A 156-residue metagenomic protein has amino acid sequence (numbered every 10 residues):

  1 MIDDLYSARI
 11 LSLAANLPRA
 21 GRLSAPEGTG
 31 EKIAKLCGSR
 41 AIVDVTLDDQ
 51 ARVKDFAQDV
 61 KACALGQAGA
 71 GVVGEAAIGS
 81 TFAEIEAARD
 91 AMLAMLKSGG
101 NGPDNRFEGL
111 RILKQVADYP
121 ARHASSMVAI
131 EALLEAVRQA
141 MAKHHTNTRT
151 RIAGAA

Functional and structural regions predicted by a protein language model:
M1-G21, G30, S80-A156: C-terminal binding/interaction regions
L13-V60: Structured beta-strand/loop patches that form or line metal/cofactor-binding pockets in enzymes
C37, C63, S125: Functionally engaged cysteine thiol sites
I42, A51, G74, A83-A87 (+1 more regions): Short, surface-exposed, polar/charged, turn-prone segments marking secondary-structure boundaries
V60-Q67: Short, thiol/selenol-centered motifs that function as redox-active sites or metal-ligating centers
G69-T81: Alpha-helical support elements that line or immediately flank enzyme active sites and cofactor-binding pockets
